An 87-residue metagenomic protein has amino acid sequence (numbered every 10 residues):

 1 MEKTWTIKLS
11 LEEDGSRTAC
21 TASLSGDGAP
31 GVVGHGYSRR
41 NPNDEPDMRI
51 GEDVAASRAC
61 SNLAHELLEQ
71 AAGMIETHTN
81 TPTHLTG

Functional and structural regions predicted by a protein language model:
M1-L24, H35, D44, L68-G87: C-terminal binding/interaction regions
L24-P30: Short, flexible N-terminal segments of the mature chain
P30-N62: Amphipathic, hydrophobic secondary-structure cores in small proteins
S61-E69: Short arginine-rich
